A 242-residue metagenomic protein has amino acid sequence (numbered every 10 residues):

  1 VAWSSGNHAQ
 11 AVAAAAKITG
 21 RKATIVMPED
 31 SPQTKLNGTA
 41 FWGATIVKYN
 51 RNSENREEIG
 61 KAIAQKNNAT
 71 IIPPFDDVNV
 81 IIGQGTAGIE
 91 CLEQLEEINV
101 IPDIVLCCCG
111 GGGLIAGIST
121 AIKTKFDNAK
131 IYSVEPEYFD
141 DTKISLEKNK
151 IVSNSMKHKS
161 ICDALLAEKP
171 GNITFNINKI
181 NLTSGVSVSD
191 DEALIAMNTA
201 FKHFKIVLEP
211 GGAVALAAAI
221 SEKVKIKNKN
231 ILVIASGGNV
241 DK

Functional and structural regions predicted by a protein language model:
V1-K242: PLP-dependent amino-acid enzyme catalytic core
